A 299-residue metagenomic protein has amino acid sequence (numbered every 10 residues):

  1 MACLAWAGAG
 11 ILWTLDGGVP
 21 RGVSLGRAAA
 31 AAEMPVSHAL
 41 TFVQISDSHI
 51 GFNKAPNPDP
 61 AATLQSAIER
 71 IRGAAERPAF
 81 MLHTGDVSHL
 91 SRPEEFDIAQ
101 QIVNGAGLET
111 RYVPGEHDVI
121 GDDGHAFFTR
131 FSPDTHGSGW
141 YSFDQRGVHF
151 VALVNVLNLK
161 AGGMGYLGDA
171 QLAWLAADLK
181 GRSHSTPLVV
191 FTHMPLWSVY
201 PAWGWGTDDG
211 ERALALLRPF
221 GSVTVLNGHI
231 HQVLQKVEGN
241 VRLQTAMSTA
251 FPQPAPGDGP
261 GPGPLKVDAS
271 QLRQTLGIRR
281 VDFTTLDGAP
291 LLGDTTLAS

Functional and structural regions predicted by a protein language model:
M1-L25: N-terminal export signals
G22-D97: N-terminal active-site segment of His-dependent metallophosphoesterases
M34, R92-P187, D209-T224, K236-M247 (+3 more regions): Extended active-site neighborhood of metal-dependent phosphoesterases/phosphodiesterases
D47, G85-D86, G115-E116, H193 (+1 more regions): Active-site glycine-centered loops adjacent to acidic/histidine catalytic or metal-binding residues that shape
F52-K54, V87, V156-L167, W197-A202: Surface-exposed cleft-lining segments at the edges of enzyme active sites
T84, R182-V199: Short acidic, glycine-rich surface-loop motifs adjacent to enzyme active sites
N155, F191-L196, G228-I230, T295-T296: Short, well-ordered beta-to-alpha junction loops that form the rim of enzyme active sites and present histidine/acidic
